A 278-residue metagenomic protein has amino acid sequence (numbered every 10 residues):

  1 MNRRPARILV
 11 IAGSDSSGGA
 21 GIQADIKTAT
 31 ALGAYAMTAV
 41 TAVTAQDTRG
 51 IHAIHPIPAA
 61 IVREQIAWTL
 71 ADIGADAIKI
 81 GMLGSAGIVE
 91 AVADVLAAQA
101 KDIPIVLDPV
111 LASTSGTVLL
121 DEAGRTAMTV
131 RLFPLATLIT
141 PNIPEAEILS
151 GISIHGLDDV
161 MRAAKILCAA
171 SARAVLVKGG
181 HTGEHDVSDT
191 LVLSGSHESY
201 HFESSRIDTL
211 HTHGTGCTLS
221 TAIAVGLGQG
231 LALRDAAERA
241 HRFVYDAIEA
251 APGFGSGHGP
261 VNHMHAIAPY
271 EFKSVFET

Functional and structural regions predicted by a protein language model:
N2-V10, T28-S115: Conserved N-terminal subdomain of the carbohydrate kinase-like
P5, P56, R234-T278: Charged C-terminal helix
I11-S17, E198-H213: Short pre-catalytic strand/loop immediately N-terminal to key active-site residues, enriched for Gly-Thr
T28, E147-I148, L210-L233: Short, small-residue alpha-helix embedded
L32-M37, E198-S199, G226-A240: Phosphate-handling active-site elements
G87-P104, R173, V187-S188, L193-S199 (+1 more regions): Nucleotide and nucleotide-moiety/phosphate-recognizing core
E122-S199: Conserved phosphate/ATP/ADP-binding segment of small-molecule kinases
